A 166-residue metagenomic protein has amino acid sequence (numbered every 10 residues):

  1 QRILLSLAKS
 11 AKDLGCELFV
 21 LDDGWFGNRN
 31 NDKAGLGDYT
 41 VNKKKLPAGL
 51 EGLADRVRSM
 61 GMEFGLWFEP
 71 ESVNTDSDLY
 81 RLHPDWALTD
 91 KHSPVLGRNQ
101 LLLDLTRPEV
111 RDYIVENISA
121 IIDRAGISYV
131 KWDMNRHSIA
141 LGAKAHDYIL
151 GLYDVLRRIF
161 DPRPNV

Functional and structural regions predicted by a protein language model:
Q1-G65, E71-Y80, G97, L102: Conserved structural scaffold segments of CAZyme catalytic domains across common CAZy folds
N42-M60, R81-V166: Active-site neighborhood of glycoside hydrolase catalytic domains
